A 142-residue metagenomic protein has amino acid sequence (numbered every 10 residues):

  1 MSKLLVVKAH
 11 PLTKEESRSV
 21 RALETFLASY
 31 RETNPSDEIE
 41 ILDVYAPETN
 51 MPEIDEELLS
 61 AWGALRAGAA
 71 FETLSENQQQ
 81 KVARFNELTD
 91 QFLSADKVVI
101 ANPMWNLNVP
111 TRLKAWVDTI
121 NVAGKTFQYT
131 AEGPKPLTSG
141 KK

Functional and structural regions predicted by a protein language model:
M1-V98, N102, L107-T111, V122: N-terminal beta1-alpha1-beta2 submodule of the flavodoxin-like/Rossmannoid cofactor-binding fold
V98, K141-K142: Conserved active-site beta-strand-loop modules that form the wall/rim of enzyme catalytic pockets and either contain
L107-T111, Y129, S139: Generic structural "secondary-structure junction" signal
K114-Y129: A mobile, often basic/glycine-rich helix-loop segment that functions as the active-site lid/recognition loop
T130-P134: Donor/substrate-binding cores of folate-linked one-carbon enzymes
K135-K141: Short, conserved loop/helix-junction motifs that constitute active-site signature segments in enzyme catalytic cores
